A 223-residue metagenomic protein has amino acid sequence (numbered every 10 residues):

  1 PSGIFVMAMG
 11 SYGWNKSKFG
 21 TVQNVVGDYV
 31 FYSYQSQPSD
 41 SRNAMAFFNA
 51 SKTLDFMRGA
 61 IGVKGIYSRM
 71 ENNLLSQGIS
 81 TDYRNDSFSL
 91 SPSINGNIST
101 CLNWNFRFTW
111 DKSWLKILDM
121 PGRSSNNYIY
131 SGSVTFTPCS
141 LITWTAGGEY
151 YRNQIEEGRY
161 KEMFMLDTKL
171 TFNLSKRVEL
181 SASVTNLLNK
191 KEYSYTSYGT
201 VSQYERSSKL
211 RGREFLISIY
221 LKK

Functional and structural regions predicted by a protein language model:
P1, A46-K52, L90-I98, G132-F136 (+3 more regions): Residues on the lipid-exposed face of transmembrane beta-strands in outer-membrane beta-barrel proteins
G3-V6, K16, L54-I61, T100-N105 (+4 more regions): Repeated loop/turn-to-beta-strand initiation elements of outer-membrane beta-barrel proteins
V6-G10, F48, I61-G65, P92 (+6 more regions): Membrane-embedded beta-strand positions of outer-membrane beta-barrel proteins
M7-S99: Outer membrane beta-barrel strand-and-loop segments of large Gram-negative receptors, especially TonB-dependent
Y12-K16, L54, G65-N73, F108-K116 (+3 more regions): Transmembrane beta-strands of outer-membrane beta-barrel pores
D40-A46, D82-L90, G122-Y128, E162-L166 (+1 more regions): Residues that define the transmembrane beta-barrel architecture of outer-membrane proteins
L102-T171: C-terminal beta-barrel architecture of Gram-negative outer-membrane proteins
R177, S181, R206-K223: Outer-membrane beta-barrel "beta-signal"
